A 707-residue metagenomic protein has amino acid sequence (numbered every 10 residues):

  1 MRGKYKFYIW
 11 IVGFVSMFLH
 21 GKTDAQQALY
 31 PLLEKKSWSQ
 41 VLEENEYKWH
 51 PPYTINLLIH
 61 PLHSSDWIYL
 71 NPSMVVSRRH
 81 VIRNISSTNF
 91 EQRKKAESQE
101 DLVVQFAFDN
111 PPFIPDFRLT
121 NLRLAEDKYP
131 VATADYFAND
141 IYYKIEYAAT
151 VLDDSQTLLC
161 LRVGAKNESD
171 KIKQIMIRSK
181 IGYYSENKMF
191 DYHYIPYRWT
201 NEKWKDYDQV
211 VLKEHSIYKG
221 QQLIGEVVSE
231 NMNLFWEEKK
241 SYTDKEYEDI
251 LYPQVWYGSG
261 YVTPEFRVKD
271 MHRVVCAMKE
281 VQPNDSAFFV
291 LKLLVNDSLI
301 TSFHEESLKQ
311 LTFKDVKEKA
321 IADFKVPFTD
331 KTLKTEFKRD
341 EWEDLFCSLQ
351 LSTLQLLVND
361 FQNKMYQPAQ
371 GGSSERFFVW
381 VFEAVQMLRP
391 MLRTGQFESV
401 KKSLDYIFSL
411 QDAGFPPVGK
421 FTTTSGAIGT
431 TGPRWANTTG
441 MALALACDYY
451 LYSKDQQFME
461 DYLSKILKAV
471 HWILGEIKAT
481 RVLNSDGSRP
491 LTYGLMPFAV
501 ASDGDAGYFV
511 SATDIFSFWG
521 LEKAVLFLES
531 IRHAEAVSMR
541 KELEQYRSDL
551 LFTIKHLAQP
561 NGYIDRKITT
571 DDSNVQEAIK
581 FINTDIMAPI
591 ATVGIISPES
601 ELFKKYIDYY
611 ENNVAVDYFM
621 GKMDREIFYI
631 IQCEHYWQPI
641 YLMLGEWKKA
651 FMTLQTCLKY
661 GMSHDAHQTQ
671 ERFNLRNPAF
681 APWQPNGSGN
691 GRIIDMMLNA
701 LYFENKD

Functional and structural regions predicted by a protein language model:
M1-Q26: Bacterial Sec-dependent N-terminal signal peptides
A25-F337, K706-D707: Terminal accessory carbohydrate-recognition/targeting modules of carbohydrate-active enzymes
T120-T133, K331-S373, K604-K605: Conserved oxyanion/phosphate-binding beta-strand-loop segments in alpha/beta enzyme cores
L124, K128, K364-G371, L392-F498 (+1 more regions): Helix-terminus loop motifs that line ligand-binding clefts
L223, V227, M232-Y242, Y247 (+6 more regions): Active-site acid/base region of carbohydrate-active enzymes
V268-K269, K279-V281, L291, K317 (+7 more regions): Extracellular glycan-targeting catalytic surfaces
D270-Q282, S286-F313, G372-R376, G419-M441 (+1 more regions): The feature captures the catalytic groove of carbohydrate-active enzymes
F377-K401, D405-D412, S464, H471 (+6 more regions): Active-site core of glycosidic bond-cleaving carbohydrate-active enzymes
